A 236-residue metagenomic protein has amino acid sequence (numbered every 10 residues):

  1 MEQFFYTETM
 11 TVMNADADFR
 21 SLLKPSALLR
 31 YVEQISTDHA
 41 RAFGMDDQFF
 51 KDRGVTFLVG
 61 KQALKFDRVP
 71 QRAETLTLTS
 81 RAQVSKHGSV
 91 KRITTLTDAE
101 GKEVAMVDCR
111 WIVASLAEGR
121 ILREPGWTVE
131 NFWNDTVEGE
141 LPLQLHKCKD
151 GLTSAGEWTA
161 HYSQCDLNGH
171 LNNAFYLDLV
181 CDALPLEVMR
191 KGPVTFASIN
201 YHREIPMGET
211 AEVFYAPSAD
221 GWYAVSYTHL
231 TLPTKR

Functional and structural regions predicted by a protein language model:
M1-V59, M106-D108, A114-F196: Hot-dog-fold acyl-thioester-processing enzymes
M13-A17, V69, S85, A99 (+5 more regions): Generic structural motif
V32, T234-K235: Residue-level micro-sites within transmembrane alpha helices that shape and flank functional polar/acidic positions
Q62-A99, A197-Y227: Hydrophobic beta-sheet segments that form the core/acyl-binding groove of ACP/CoA-dependent acyl-chain-processing
G101-E103, L230: Residue-level signal for glycine
V104-M106, T210: Beta-strand residues that line the small-molecule/cofactor-binding core of sensory signal-transduction domains
T228-T234: Conserved small/polar residues in nucleotide/adenosyl-binding loops
